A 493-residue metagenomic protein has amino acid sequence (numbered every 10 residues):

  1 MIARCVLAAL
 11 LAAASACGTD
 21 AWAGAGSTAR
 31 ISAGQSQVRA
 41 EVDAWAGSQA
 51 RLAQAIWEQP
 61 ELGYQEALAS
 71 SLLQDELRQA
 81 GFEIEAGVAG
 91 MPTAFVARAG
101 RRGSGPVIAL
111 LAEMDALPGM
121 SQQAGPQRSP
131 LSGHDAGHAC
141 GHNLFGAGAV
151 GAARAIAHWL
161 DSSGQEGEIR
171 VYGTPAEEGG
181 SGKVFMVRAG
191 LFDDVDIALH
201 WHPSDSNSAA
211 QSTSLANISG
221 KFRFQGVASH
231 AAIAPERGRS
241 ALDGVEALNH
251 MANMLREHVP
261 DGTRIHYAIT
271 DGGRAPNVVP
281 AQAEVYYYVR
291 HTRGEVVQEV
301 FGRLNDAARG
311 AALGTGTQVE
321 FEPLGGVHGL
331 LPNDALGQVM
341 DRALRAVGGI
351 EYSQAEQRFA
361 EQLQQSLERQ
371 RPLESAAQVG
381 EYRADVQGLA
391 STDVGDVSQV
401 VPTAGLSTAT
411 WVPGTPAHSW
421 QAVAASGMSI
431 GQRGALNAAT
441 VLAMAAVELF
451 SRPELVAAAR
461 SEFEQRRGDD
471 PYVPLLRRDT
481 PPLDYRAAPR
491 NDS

Functional and structural regions predicted by a protein language model:
R4-A16: Bacterial N-terminal signal peptides
T28-H138, N143, A147-E168: Acidic/His- and Gly-rich active-site-bordering loop/insert found across diverse amide/peptide-bond hydrolases
I56, A97, L110, H142 (+8 more regions): Divalent metal-coordination and catalytic microenvironments
I84-E85, A153-V171, A252-G262, S451-A457: Phosphate-handling active-site elements
L144-T213: Acidic/histidine-rich catalytic neighborhood of metal-dependent amide-processing enzymes
D194-Y352, Q362-Q365: Midchain, well-structured core segments that form catalytic/ion-binding scaffolds
D243-G244, H250, M254, H258 (+3 more regions): His/Asp/Glu-rich mid-to-C-terminal helical/loop segments that flank catalytic regions of hydrolases
Q357-A439, A458-R490: Zn-dependent metallopeptidase/amidohydrolase metal-coordination segment
